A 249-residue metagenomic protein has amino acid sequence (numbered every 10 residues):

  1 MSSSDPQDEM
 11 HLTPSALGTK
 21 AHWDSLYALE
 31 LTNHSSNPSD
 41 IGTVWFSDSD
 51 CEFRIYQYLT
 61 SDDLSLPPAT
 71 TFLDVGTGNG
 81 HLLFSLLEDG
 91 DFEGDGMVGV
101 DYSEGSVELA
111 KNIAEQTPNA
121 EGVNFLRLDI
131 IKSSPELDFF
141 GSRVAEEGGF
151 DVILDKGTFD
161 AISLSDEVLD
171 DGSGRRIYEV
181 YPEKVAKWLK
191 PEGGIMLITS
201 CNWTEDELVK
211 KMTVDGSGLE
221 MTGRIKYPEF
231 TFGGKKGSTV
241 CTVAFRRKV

Functional and structural regions predicted by a protein language model:
M1-D50: N-terminal, positively charged/glycine-rich alpha-helical extensions of SAM-dependent methyltransferases
N37-A69, S85: Conserved alpha-helix/loop element of class I SAM-dependent methyltransferases that forms part of the SAM/SAH-binding
T71-S134: Class I SAM-dependent methyltransferase SAM/SAH-binding core
E136-I153: A short acidic, Gly/Pro-enriched loop at the edge of an enzyme's catalytic core that lines a small-molecule cofactor
D155-K156, L164: A short beta-strand submotif of the Rossmann-like class I SAM-dependent methyltransferase core that lines
G172-E192: A short glycine-rich, Lys/Arg-flanked "PGG" loop and its adjoining helix->strand segment in the class I
E192-S200: Conserved beta-strand signature within the Rossmann-like core of class I S-adenosyl-L-methionine
L208-V249: Class I S-adenosyl-L-methionine
